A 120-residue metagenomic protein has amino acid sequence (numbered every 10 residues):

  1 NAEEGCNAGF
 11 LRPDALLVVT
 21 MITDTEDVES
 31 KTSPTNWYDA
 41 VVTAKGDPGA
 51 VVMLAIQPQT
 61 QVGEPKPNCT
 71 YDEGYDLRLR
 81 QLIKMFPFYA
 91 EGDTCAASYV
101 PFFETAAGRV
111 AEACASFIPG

Functional and structural regions predicted by a protein language model:
N1-I118: Extracytoplasmic, non-cytosolic globular domains
